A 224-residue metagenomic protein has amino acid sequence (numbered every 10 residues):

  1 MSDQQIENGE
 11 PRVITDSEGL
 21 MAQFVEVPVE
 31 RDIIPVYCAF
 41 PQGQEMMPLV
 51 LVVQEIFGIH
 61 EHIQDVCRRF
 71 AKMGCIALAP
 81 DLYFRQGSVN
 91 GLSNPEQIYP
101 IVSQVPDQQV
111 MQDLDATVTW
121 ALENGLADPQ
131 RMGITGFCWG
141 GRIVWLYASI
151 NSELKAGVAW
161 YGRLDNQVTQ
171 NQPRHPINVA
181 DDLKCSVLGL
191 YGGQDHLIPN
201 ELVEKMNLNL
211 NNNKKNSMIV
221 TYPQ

Functional and structural regions predicted by a protein language model:
M1-Q224: N-terminal cap/leader regions of alpha/beta-hydrolase-fold enzymes, predominantly small-molecule hydrolases
